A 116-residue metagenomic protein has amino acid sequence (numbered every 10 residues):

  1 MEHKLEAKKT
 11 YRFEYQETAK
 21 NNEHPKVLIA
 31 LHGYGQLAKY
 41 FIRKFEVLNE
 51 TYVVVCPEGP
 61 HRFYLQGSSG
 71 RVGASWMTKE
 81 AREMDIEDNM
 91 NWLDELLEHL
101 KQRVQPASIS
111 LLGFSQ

Functional and structural regions predicted by a protein language model:
E2-L5: Class I SAM-dependent methyltransferase Rossmann-like catalytic core, especially the SAM/SAH-binding loop
A7-S108: Serine-hydrolase catalytic machinery in alpha/beta-hydrolase-like enzymes
L112-Q116: Gly/Ala-rich beta-loop-alpha elbow adjacent to hydrolase catalytic centers
